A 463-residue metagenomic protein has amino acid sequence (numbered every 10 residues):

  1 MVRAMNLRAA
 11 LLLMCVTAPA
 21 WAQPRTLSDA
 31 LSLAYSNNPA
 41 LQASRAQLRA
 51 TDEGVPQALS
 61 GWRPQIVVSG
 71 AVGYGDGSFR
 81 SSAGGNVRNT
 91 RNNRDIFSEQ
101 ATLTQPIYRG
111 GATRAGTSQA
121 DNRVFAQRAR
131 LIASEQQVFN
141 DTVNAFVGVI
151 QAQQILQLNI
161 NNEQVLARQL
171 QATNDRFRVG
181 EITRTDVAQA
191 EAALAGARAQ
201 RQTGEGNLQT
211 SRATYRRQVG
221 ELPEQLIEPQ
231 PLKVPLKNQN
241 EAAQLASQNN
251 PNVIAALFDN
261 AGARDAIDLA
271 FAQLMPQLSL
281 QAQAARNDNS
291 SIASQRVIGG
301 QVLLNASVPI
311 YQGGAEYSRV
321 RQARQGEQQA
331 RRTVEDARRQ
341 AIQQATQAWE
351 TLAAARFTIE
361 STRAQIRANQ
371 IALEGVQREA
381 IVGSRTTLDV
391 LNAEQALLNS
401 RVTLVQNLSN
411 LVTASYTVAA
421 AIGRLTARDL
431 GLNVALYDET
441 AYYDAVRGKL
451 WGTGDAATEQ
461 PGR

Functional and structural regions predicted by a protein language model:
M1-N6, A133-S247, D259, A348-T351 (+6 more regions): Periplasmic alpha-helical coiled-coil/stalk elements that build and connect Gram-negative outer-membrane
R3, D76, V405-R463: Acidic, low-complexity, intrinsically disordered peripheral segments
T17-P19: N-terminal signal peptide c-region/cleavage motif recognized by signal peptidases
W21-A71, P106-I107, L222-N260, P309-I310 (+3 more regions): Bacterial Sec-pathway N-terminal export signals of envelope proteins
T26, Q65-A133, N249-R338, Q344 (+3 more regions): Small/polar-residue-enriched beta-strand and adjacent coil segments characteristic of outer-membrane beta-barrel
D29, I96-S98, N144, Q189 (+2 more regions): Transmembrane beta-barrel architecture of outer-membrane proteins
S118-D121, R184-A195, R321, T387-Q395: Short, charged, amphipathic alpha-helical segments
A306, A323, A330, L352-A355 (+9 more regions): Hydrophobic, well-ordered secondary-structure elements that form the walls of internal hydrophobic environments
